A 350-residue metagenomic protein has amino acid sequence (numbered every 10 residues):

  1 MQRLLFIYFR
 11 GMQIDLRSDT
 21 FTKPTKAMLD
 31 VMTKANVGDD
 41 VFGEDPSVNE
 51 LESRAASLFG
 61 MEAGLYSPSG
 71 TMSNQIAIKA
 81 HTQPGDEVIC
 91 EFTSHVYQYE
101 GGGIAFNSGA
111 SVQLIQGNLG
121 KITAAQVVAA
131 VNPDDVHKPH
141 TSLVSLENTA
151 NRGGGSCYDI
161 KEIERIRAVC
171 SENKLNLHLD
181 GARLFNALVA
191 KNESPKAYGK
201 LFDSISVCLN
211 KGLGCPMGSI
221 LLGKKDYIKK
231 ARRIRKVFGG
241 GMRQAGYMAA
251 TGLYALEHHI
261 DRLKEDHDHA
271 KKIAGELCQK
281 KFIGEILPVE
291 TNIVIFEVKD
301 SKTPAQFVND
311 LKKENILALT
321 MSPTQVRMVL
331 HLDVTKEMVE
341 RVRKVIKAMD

Functional and structural regions predicted by a protein language model:
Q2-G11: Short, Lys/Arg-enriched N-terminal segments with co-localized hydrophobic residues within the first ~10-30 amino acids
M12-A35, D39-K299, A305-E314, A318-V334 (+1 more regions): Conserved PLP-enzyme active-site core in the AAT-like
